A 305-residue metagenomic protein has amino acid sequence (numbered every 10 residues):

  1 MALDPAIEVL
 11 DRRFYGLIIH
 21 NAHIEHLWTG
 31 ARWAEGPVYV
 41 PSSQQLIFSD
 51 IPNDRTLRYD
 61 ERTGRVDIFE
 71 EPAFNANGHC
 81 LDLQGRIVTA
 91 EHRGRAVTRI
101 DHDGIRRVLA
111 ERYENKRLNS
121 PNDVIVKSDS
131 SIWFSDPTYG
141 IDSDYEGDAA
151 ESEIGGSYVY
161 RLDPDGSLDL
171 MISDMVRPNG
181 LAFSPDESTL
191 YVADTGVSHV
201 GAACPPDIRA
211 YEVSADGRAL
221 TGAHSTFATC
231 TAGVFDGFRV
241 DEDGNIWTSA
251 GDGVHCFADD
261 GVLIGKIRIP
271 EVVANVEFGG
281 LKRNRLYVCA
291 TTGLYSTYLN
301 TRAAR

Functional and structural regions predicted by a protein language model:
M1-R305: Sequence-structural signature of mature extracellular/luminal beta-sheet repeat domains, prominently beta-propellers
